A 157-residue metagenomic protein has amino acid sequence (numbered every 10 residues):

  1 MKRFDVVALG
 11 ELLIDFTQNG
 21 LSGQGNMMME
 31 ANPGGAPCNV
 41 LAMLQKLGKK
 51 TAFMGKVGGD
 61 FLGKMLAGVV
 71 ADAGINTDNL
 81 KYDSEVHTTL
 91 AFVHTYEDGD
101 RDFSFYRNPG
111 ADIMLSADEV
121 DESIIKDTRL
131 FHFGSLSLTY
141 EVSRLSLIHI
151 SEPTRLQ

Functional and structural regions predicted by a protein language model:
M1-N76, L115: Glycine-rich phosphate/adenosyl-contacting loop at the front of the ribokinase-like
R3-D5, T89, D102, P153: A residue-level signal for beta-strand positions that form part of recognition/binding surfaces within mature
L44, T139-E141, I150: Low-complexity, intrinsically disordered/propeptide-like segments
K50-S135, Y140: Conserved N-terminal subdomain of the carbohydrate kinase-like
L145: Glycine/Thr-rich phosphate-binding loops that ligate phosphate moieties of nucleotide and other phosphorylated ligands
I148-Q157: Single conserved hydrophobic/aromatic residue that forms the stacking wall/gate of nucleotide- or nucleobase-binding
